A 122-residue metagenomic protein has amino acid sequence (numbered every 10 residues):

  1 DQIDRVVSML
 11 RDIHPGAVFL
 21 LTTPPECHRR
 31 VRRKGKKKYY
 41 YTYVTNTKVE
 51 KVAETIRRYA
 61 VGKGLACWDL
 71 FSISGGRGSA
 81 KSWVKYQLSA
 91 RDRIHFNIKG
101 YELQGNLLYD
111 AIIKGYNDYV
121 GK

Functional and structural regions predicted by a protein language model:
D1, E26-C27: Oxyanion-hole/transition-state-stabilizing segment in secreted/luminal serine hydrolases and related acyltransferases
D1-I3, H14: Bulky hydrophobic/aromatic packing residues
I3-S8, A53, R57: Generic structural signal for well-ordered alpha-helices, preferentially at hydrophobic/aromatic core positions
L10-I13, A17, G115-D118: Secondary-structure transition/capping motifs at alpha-helix termini and the adjoining loop/turn into the next element
H14-F19, G62-A66: Loop/turn elements at helix/coil->beta-strand transitions in domains of secreted/extracellular proteins
T22-T23: Alpha/beta-hydrolase-fold catalytic nucleophile elbow
C27-K122: Catalytic His-Asp segment of secreted/periplasmic serine-dependent ester chemistry enzymes
